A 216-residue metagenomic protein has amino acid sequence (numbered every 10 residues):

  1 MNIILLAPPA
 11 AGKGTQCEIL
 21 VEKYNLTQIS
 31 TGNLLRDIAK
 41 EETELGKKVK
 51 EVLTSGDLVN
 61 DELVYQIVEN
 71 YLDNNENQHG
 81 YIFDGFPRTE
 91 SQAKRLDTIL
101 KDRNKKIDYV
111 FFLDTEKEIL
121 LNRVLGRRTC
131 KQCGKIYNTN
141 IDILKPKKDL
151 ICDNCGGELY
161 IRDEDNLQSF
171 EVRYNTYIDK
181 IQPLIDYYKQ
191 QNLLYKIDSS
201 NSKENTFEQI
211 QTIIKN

Functional and structural regions predicted by a protein language model:
M1-N216: Glycine-rich phosphate-binding loop of ATP-dependent small-molecule kinases
